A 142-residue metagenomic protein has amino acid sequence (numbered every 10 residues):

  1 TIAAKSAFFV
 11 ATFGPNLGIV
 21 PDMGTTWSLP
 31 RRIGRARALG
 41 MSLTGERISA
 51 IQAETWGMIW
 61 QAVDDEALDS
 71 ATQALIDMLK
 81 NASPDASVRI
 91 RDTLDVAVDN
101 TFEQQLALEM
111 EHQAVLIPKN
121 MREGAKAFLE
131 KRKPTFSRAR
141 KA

Functional and structural regions predicted by a protein language model:
T1-S87, P118, R132: Crotonase-fold acyl-CoA enzyme core
G45-I51, S70, A74-A142: C-terminal alpha-helix plus adjacent terminal tail
